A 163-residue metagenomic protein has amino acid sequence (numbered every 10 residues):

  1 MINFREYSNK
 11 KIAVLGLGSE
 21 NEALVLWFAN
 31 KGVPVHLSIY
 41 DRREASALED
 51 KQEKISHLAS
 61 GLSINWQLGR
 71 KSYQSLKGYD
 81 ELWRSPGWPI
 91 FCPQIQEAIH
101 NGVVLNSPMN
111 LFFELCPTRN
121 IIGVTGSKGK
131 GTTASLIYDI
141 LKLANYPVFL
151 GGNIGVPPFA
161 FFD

Functional and structural regions predicted by a protein language model:
M1-S107: N-terminal leader/targeting and accessory segments in enzymes
A29, Q74-K77, P86-D163: Phosphate-binding loop of NTP-binding sites
